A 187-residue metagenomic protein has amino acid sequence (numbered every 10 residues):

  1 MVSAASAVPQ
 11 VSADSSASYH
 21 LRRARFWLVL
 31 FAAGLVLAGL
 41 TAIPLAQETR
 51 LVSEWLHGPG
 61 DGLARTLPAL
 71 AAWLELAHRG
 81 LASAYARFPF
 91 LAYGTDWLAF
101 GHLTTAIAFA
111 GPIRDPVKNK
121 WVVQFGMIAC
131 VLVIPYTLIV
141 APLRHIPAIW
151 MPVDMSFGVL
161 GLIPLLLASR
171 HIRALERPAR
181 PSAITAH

Functional and structural regions predicted by a protein language model:
M1-H20: Short, Lys/Arg-rich, polar N-terminal cytosolic tail immediately upstream of the first transmembrane signal-anchor
A17-W27, F88-L91, D115-V123, P147-W150: Membrane-interface helix-boundary signature
R22-L63: N-terminal signal-anchor transmembrane alpha helix
D61-P89: Extracytosolic (periplasmic/ER-lumenal) interhelical loops and adjacent juxtamembrane/interface segments of multi-pass
H78-A106: Individual transmembrane alpha-helix segments
T104-K120: Juxtamembrane helix-break-helix junctions at the cytosolic face of small multi-pass alpha-helical membrane proteins
V123-H187: Alpha-helical transmembrane segments of multi-pass integral membrane proteins, characterized by long hydrophobic
